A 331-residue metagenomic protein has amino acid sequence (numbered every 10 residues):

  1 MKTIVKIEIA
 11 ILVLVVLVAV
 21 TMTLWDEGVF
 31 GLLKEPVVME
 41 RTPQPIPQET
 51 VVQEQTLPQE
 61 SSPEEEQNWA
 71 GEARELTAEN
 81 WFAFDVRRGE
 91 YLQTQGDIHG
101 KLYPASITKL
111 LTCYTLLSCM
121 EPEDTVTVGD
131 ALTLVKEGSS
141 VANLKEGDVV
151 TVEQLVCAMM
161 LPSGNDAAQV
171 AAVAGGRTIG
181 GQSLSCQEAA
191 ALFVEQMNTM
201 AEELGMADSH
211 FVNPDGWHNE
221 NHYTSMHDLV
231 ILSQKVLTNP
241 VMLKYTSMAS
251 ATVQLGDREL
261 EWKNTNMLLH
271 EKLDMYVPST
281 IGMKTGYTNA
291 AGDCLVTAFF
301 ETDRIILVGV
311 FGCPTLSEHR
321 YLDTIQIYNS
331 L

Functional and structural regions predicted by a protein language model:
M1-L14: N-terminal Sec-pathway targeting helices
L14-V16, E35, Q59, E271: Generic detector of low-complexity/intrinsically disordered segments and short hydrophobic N-terminal stretches
V15-E27: Hydrophobic alpha-helical membrane-insertion segments, chiefly the h-region of N-terminal signal peptides
G28, L33-V37, R41, Q67-N80 (+1 more regions): Penicillin-recognizing serine hydrolase domain
G31-P36, E40, I46-E49, E54-H227 (+1 more regions): Active-site-adjacent loops and short helices of periplasmic peptidoglycan-processing enzymes
